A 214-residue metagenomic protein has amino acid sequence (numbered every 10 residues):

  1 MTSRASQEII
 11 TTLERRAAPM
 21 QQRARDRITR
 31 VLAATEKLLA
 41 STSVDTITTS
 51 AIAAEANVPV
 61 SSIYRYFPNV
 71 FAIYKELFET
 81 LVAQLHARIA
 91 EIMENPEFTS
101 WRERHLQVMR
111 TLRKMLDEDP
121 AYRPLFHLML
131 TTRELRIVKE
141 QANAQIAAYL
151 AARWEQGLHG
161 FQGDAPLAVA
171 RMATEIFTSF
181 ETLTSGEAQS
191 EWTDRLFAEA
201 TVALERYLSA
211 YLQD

Functional and structural regions predicted by a protein language model:
M1-D26, L212-D214: N-terminal intrinsically disordered/low-complexity leader segments
A24-T35, I52, L77-R88: Generic hydrophobic, amphipathic alpha-helix propensity
R30, L38, T42-A72: Helix-turn-helix
E76, A90-D117, A173: Hydrophobic alpha-helical connector segments
I89-P96, R123-L130, G157, E181-A188: Secondary-structure edge/capping motif, primarily at the C-terminal ends of alpha-helices and the immediately following
F98, P120-R123, A144-A170, Y211-L212: Hydrophobic alpha-helical bundle segments that form small-molecule/ligand-binding pockets
R102, D119-A148: Short secondary-structure transition hinges
R136, G157-A203, D214: Hydrophobic/aromatic-rich alpha-helical bundle segments in the mid-to-C-terminal region
